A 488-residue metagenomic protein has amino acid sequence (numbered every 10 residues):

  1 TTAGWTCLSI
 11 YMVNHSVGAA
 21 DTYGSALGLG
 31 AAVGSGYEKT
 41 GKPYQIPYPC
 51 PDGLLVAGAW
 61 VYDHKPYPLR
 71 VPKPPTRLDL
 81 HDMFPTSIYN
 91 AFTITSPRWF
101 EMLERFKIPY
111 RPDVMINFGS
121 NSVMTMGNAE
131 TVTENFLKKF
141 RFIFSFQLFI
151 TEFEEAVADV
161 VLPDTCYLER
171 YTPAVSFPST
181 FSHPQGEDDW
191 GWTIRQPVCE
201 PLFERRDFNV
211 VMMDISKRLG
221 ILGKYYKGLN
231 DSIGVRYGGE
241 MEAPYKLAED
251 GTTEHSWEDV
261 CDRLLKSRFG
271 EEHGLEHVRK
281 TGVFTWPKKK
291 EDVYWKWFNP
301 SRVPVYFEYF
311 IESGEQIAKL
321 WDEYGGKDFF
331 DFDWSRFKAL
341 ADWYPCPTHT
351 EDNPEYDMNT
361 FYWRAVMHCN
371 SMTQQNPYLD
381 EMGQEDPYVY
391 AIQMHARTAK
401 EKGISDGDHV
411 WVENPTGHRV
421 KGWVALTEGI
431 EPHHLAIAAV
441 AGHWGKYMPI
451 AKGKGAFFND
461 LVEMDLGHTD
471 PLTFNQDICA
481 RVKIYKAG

Functional and structural regions predicted by a protein language model:
T1: Aromatic-residue-lined binding/catalytic grooves and analogous aromatic/hydrophobic interfacial grooves in multimeric
G4-Y11, R206-V210: Conserved active-site and cofactor/substrate-binding residues in soluble primary-metabolism enzymes
L8, S35-Y44, R236-L247: Eukaryote-specific, cytoplasm-facing alpha-helical/coiled-coil scaffolding segments in long proteins
Y11-A156, T165-C166, Y171-P184, K266 (+1 more regions): Extended redox/cofactor-interaction regions of prokaryotic respiratory oxidoreductases
D159: Catalytic, metal-anchored helix/loop core of enzyme active sites in primary metabolism
L168-P201, S216: Glycine/threonine-rich phosphate-binding loop and adjacent beta-strand/alpha-helix elements that clamp
T193-R268, N376-Q393, R397-G488: Long, contiguous, secondary-structure-rich segments that constitute the structural scaffold of globular domains
